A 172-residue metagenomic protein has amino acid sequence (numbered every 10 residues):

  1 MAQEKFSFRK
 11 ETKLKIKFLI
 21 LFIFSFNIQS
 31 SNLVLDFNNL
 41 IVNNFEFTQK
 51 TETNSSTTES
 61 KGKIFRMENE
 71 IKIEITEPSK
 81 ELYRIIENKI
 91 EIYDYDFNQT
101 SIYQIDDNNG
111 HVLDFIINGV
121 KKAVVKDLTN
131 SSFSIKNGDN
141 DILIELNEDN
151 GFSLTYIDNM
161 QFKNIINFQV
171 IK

Functional and structural regions predicted by a protein language model:
S7-F18: Bacterial N-terminal signal peptides that target proteins for export
K17-F26: Sec-dependent N-terminal signal peptides
F26-K61, E68-N69, V170-K172: N-terminal leader/targeting segments and the immediate start of mature chains
N39-V42, F65-I71, I85-K89, L128-N130 (+2 more regions): Short, solvent-exposed coil/turn segments at beta-strand boundaries
K61-K63, K80-L82, D141-E145: Short, surface-exposed charged micro-motifs
I64-V112, N159-N164: An acidic-aromatic
N98-I135: Flexible, surface-exposed loop/linker segments and immediately adjacent secondary-structure boundaries
D127-K172: Gly/Pro-enriched, hydrophobic low-complexity segments that function as extracytoplasmic propeptides/linkers
